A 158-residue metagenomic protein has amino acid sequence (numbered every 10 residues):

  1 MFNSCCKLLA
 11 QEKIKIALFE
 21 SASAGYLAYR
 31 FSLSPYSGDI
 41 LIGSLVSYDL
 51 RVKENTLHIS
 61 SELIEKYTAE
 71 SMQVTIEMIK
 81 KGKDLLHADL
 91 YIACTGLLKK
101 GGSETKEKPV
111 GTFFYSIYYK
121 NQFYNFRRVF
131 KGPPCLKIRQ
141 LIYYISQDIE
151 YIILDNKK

Functional and structural regions predicted by a protein language model:
M1-K158: Short alpha-helical segments enriched in small residues
